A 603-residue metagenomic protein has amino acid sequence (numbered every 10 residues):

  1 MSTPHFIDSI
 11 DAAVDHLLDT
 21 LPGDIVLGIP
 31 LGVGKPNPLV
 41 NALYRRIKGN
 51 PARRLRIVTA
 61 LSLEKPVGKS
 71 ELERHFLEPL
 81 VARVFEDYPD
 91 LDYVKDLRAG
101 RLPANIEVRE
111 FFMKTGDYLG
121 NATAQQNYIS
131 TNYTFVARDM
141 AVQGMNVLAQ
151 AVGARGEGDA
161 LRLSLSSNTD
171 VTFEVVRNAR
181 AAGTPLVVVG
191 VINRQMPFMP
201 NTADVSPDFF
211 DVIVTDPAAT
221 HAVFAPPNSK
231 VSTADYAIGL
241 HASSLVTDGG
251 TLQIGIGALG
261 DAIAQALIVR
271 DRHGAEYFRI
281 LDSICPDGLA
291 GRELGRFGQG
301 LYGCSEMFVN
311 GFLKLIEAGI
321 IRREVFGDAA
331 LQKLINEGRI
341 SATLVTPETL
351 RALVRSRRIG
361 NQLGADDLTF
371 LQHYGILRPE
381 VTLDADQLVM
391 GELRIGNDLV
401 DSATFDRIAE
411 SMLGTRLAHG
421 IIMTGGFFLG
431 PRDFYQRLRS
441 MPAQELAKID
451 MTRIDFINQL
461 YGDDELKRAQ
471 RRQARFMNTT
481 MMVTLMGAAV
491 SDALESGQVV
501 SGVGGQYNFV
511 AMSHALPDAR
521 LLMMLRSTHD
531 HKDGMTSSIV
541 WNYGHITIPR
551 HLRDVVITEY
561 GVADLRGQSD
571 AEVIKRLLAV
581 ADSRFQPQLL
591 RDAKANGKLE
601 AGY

Functional and structural regions predicted by a protein language model:
M1-Y603: Conserved alpha/beta enzyme-core scaffold
